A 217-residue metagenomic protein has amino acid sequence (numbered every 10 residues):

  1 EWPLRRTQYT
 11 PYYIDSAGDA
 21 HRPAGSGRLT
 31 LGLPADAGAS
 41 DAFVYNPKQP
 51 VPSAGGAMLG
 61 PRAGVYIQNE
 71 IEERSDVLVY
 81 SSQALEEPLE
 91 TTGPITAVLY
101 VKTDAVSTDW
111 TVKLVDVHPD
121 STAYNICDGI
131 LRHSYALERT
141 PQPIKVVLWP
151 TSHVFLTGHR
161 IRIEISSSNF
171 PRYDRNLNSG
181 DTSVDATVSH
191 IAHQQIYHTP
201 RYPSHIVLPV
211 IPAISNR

Functional and structural regions predicted by a protein language model:
E1-R217: Glycine/threonine-rich phosphate-binding loop and adjacent beta-strand/alpha-helix elements that clamp
